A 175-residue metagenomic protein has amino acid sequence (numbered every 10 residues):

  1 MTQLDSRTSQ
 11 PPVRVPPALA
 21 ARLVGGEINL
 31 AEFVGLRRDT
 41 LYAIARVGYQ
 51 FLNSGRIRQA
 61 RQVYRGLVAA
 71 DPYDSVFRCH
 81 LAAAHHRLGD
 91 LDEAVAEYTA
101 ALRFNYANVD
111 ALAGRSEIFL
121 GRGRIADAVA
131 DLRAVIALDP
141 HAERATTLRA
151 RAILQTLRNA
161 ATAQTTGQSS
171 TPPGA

Functional and structural regions predicted by a protein language model:
M1-T40: Long, contiguous interaction/recruitment modules in multidomain scaffold/adaptor proteins
V34, R38-A69: Alpha-helical segment of the N-proximal tetratricopeptide repeat
L67, A100-A101, A134-V135: Canonical positions in the second alpha-helix
